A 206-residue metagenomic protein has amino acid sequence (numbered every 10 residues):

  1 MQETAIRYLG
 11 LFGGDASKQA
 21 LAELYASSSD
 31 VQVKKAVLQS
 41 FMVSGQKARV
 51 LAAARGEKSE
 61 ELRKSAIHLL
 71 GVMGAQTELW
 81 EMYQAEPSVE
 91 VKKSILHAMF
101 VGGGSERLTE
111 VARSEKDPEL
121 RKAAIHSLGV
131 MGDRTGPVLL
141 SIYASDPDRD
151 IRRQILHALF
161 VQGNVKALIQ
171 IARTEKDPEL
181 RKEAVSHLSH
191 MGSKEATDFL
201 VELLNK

Functional and structural regions predicted by a protein language model:
Y8-L11, L24, S40, L69 (+4 more regions): Core register positions within helices of long alpha-helical scaffolds
G14-S27, S44-G56, M73-A85, G102-S114 (+3 more regions): Amphipathic alpha-helical scaffolding segments comprising HEAT/armadillo-like alpha-solenoid repeats
D15, D30-Q32, S59-E61, S88-E90 (+4 more regions): Alpha-helix N-cap/helix-start positions at coil->helix boundaries
S94-A98, R107, A112, D117-Y143 (+2 more regions): Eukaryotic tandem repeat interaction scaffolds
R149-G192: Ankyrin-repeat and related helical/solenoid repeat scaffolds used for protein-protein interactions
